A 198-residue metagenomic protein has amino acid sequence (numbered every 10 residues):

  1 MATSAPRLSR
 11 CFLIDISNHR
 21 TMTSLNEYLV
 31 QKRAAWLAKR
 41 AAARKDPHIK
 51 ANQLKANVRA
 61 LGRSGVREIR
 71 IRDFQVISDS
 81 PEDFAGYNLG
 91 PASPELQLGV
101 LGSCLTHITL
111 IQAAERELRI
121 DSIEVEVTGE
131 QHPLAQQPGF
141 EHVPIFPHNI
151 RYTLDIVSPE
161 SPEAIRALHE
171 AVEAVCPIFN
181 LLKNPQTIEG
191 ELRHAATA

Functional and structural regions predicted by a protein language model:
A2-A5, D15: Acidic, Ala/Val/Gly-enriched low-complexity intrinsically disordered segments
P6-R7, Q31: Alpha-helical structural elements
L13-G99, I111-A198: Extended beta-strand/beta-hairpin segments
L101-L105: Alpha-helical metal-binding/catalytic segments enriched in His/Glu/Asp
